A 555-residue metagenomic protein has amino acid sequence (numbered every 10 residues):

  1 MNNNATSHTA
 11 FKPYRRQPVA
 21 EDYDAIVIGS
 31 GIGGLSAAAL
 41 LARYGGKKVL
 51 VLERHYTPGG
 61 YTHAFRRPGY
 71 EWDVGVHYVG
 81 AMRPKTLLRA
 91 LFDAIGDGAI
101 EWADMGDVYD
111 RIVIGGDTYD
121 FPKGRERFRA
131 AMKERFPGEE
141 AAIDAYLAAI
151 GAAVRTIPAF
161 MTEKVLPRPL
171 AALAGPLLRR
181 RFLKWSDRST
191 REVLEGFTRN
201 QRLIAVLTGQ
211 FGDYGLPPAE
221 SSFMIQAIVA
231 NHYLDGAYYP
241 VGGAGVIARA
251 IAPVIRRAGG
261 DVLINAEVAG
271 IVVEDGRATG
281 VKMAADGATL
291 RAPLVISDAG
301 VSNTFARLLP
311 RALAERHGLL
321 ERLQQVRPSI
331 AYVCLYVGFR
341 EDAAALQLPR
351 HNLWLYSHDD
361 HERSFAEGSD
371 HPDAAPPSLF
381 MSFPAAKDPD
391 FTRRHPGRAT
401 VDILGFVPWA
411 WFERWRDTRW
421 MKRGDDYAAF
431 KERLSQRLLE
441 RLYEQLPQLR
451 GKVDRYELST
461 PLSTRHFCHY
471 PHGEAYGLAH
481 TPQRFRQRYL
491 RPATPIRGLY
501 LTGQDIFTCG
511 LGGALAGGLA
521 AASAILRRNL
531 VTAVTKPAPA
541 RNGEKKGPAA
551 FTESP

Functional and structural regions predicted by a protein language model:
M1-I26, R43-G46, T481-F485, I496 (+1 more regions): Extreme N-terminal leader/targeting segments of oxidoreductases
F11-R155, L478-H480: N-terminal glycine-rich phosphate/pyrophosphate-binding loop and immediately adjacent elements
V76, Q504-L526: A conserved FAD-binding loop/helix module that cradles the flavin
I114-S221: Rossmann-like flavin
N200-G215, P376-F380, L439-T508: A glycine-rich dinucleotide-binding beta-alpha-beta segment and adjacent secondary-structure elements that constitute
A227-A285: Helical element adjacent to the flavin cofactor pocket in flavoenzyme catalytic cores
Y239, A269-H395: Mid-domain catalytic core of redox enzymes that form a hydrophobic substrate pocket/lid adjacent to a catalytic redox
R340-S459: C-terminal segments that line or cap access tunnels to active or ligand-binding sites in enzymes and enzyme-associated
